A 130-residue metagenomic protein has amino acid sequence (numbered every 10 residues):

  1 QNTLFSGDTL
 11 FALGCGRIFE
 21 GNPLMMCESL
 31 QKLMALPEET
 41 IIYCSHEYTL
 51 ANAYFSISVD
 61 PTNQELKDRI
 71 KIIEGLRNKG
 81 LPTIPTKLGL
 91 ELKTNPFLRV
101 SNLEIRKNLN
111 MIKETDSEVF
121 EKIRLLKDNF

Functional and structural regions predicted by a protein language model:
Q1-N2, I18-G21, L90: Short, functional N-terminal and low-complexity linear motifs
N2, L24, V59-T62: Short, hinge-like loop/turn segments at secondary-structure boundaries
N2-T3, T9-L10, C15-R17, E47-Y48: Active-site metal-binding loops of divalent metal-dependent hydrolases
L4, I42: Hydrophobic "anchor" residues on beta-strands that sit immediately upstream of conserved functional sites
D8, M26, H46, L88: Divalent metal-coordination and catalytic microenvironments
G14-T40: Active-site-adjacent loop/tail segments of enzyme domains
Q31-I41, L50-F130: Accessory terminal helices/loops
